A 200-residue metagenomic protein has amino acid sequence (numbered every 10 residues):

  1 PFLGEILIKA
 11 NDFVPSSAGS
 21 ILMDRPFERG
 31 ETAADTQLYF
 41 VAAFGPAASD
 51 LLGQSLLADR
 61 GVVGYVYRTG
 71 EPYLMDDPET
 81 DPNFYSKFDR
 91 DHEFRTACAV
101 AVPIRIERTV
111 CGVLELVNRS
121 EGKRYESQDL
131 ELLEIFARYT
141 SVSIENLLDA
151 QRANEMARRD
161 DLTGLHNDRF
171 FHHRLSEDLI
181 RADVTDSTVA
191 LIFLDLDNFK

Functional and structural regions predicted by a protein language model:
L7-N11, A18-Q54, E79-D81: GAF sensory/regulatory domain recognition with acknowledged cross-activation on helical regulatory dimers
P46, V113-R124: Short beta-strand-to-loop transition segments that serve as allosteric relay/switch motifs in sensory/regulatory domains
A47-L51, D76-C98: Signal-transducing coupling segments at domain and membrane junctions
A48-Y73: Acidic/proline- and glycine-rich, intrinsically disordered low-complexity segments that serve as regulatory linkers
A97-R105: A short, aliphatic-rich beta-strand micro-motif
E134-S141: Allosteric cytosolic regulatory segments
N154-H173, L194-K200: Conserved nucleotide-binding and Mg2+-coordinating catalytic segments in signaling enzymes
R174-K200: Active-site-proximal structural segments of metal-dependent nucleotidyl cyclase/transferase enzymes
